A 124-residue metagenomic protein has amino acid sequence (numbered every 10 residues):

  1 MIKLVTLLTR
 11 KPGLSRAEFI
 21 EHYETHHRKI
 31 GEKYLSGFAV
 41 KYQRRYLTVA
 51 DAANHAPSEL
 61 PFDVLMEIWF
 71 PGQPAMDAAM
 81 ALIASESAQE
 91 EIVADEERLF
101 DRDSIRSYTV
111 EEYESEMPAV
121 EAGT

Functional and structural regions predicted by a protein language model:
M1-T124: Macromolecular interaction modules
